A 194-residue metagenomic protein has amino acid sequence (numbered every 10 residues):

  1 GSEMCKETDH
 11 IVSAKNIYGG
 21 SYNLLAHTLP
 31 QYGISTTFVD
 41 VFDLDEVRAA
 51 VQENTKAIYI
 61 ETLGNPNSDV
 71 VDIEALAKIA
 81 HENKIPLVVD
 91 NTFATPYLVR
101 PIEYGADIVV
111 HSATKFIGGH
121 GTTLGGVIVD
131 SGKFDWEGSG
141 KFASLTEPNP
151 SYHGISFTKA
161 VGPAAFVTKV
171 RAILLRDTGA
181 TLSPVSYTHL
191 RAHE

Functional and structural regions predicted by a protein language model:
G1-D9, T188-E194: Conserved small/polar residues in nucleotide/adenosyl-binding loops
K6-S21, V39-D40: Conserved PLP-anchoring active-site segment centered on the Schiff-base-forming lysine
V12, T37, V88, V109-H111: Structural detector of well-ordered beta-strand residues that form the stable sheet scaffold of enzyme domains
Y18-G19, L44, G64-S68, A94-P96 (+1 more regions): Short, small-residue-enriched loops and turns at beta-alpha junctions that line or gate enzyme active sites
N23-A75: PLP-dependent aminotransferase-class I/II
Q31, A57-T62, L87, Y104 (+2 more regions): Transmembrane-helix bundle of Major Facilitator Superfamily
Q52, A57, V70-E103, D107-I108: Catalytic PLP-binding core of fold-type I/II PLP enzymes
I108-R191: Active-site C-terminal subdomain of aminotransferase-like
